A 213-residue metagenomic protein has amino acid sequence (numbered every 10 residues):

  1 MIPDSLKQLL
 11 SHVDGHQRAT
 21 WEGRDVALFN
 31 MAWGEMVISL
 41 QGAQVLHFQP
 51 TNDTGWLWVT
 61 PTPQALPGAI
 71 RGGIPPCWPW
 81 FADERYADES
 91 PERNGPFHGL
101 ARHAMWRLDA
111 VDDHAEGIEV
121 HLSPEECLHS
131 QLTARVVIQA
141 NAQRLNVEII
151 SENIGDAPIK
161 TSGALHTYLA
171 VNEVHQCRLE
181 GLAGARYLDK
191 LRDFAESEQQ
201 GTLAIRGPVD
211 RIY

Functional and structural regions predicted by a protein language model:
M1-G73: Beta-strand-rich N-terminal accessory domains
Q17, P91-N141: Extended, loop-rich substrate-binding clefts of extracytoplasmic carbohydrate-active enzymes
W21-G23, A32, G42, L100-M105 (+2 more regions): Residues that act as N-cap/strand-start positions at coil-to-secondary-structure junctions
A27, M36, E116-I118, L145-V147: Hydrophobic residues embedded in beta-strands of well-ordered beta-sheets
L57-A101: Hot-dog-fold acyl-thioester-processing enzymes
L122-T161, L165-H166: Acidic, contiguous internal or C-terminal segments within carbohydrate-active enzymes that form a structured patch used
P158-K160, Y168-Y213: Active-site/ligand-binding surface loops and adjacent short beta/alpha elements that line catalytic pockets across
